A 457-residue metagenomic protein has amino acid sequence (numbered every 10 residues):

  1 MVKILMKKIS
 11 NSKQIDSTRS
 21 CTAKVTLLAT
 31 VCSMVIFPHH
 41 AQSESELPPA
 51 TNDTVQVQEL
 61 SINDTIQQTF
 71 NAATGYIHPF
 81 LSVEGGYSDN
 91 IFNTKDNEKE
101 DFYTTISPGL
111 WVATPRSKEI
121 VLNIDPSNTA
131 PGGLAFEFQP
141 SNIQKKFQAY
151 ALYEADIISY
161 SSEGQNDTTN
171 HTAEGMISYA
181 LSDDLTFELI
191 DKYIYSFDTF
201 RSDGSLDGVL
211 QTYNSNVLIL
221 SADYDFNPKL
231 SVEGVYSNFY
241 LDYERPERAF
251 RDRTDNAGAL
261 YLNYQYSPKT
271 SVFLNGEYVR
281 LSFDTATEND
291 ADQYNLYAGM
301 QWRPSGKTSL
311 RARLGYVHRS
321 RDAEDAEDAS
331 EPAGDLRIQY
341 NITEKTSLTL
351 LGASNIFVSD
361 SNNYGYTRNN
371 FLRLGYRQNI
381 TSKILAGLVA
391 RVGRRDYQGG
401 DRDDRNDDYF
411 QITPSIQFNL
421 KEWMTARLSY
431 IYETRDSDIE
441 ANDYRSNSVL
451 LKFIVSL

Functional and structural regions predicted by a protein language model:
P49-K146, S161-E163, G175-S178, D223 (+1 more regions): Outer-membrane beta-barrel initiation region
F70, V112-R116, N142, Y179 (+8 more regions): Residue-level signature of outer-membrane beta-barrel architecture
V83-I91, A155-S159, Y193-F197, N238-D242 (+6 more regions): Transmembrane beta-strands of outer-membrane beta-barrel pores
D96-T104, G164-N170, G208-N214, R248-D255 (+5 more regions): Replace "Gram-negative outer membrane beta-barrel proteins" with "bacterial and organellar outer membrane beta-barrel
T104-L110, H171-G175, N214-L220, N256-L260 (+7 more regions): Hydrophobic, lipid-facing positions within transmembrane beta-strands of outer-membrane proteins
A113-S117, I416-N419, W423-T425, S429 (+1 more regions): Outer-membrane beta-barrel "beta-signal"
S117-V121, F147-Q148, D183-L189, P228-G234 (+5 more regions): Repeated loop/turn-to-beta-strand initiation elements of outer-membrane beta-barrel proteins
N275, V279-E288, Y297, R311-D322 (+6 more regions): Outer membrane beta-barrel transmembrane domains
